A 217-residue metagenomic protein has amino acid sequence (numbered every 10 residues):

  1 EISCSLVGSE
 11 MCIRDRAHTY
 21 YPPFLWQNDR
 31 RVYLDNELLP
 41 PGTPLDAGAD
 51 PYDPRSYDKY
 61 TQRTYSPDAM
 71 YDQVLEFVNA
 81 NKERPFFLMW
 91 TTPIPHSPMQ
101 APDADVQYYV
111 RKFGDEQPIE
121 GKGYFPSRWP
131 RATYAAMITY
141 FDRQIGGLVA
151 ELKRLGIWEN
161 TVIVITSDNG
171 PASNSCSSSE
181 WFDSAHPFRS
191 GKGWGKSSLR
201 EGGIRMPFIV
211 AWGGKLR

Functional and structural regions predicted by a protein language model:
E1-G8, I13: Single conserved hydrophobic/aromatic residue that forms the stacking wall/gate of nucleotide- or nucleobase-binding
R14-R217: Active-site-proximal cap/lid insertion segments
